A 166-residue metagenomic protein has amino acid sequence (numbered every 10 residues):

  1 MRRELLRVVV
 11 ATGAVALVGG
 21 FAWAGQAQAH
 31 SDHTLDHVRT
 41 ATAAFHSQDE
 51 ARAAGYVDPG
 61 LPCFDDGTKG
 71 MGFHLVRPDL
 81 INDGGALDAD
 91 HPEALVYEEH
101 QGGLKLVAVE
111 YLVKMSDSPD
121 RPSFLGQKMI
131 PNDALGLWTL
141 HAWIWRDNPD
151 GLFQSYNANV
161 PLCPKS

Functional and structural regions predicted by a protein language model:
M1-R2, R77: Serine/threonine-rich low-complexity intrinsically disordered regions
R2-Q26: Secretory targeting and sorting signals
A29-S166: Primary mode marks residue(s) on the alpha4-beta5-alpha5 output face of response regulator receiver
